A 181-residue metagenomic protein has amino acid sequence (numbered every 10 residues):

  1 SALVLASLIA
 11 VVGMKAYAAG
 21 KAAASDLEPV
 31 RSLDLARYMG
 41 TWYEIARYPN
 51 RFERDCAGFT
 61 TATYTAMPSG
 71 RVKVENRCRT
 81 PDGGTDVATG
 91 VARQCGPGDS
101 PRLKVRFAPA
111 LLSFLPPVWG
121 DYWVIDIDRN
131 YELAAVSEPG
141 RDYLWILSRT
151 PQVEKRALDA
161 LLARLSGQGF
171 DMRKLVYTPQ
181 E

Functional and structural regions predicted by a protein language model:
S1-E181: A beta-rich soluble binding module of mature secreted/lumenal proteins
